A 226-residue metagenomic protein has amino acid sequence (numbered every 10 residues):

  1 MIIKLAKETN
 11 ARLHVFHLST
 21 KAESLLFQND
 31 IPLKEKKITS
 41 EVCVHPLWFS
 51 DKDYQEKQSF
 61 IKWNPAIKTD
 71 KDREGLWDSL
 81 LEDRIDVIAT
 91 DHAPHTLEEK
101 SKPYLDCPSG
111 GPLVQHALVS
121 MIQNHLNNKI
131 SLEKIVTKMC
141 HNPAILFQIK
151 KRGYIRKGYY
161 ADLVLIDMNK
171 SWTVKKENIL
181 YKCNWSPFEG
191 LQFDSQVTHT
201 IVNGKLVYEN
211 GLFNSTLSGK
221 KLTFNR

Functional and structural regions predicted by a protein language model:
M1, L18-A22, K71-G75, S109-H116 (+3 more regions): Conserved active-site and cofactor/substrate-binding residues in soluble primary-metabolism enzymes
M1-I88: Histidine/acidic residue-rich metal-binding segments in metalloenzymes
L5-N10, F60, L81-E82, D86-I88 (+1 more regions): His/Asp/Glu-enriched, well-ordered alpha-helical/loop segment that forms or immediately abuts the divalent-metal
L13, E41, D91, M121 (+1 more regions): Residue-level signal for inorganic ion chemistry
S24, W48, T96-E98, T173-V174 (+1 more regions): Glycine/Thr-rich phosphate-binding loops of Rossmann-like dinucleotide-binding domains
L33-E35, D53-K57, N127-K129, E209-T216: Short, glycine- and charge-enriched coil/turn segments that flank and shape catalytic ligand pockets
P103, K157-T223: C-terminal cap of metal-dependent C-N hydrolases
